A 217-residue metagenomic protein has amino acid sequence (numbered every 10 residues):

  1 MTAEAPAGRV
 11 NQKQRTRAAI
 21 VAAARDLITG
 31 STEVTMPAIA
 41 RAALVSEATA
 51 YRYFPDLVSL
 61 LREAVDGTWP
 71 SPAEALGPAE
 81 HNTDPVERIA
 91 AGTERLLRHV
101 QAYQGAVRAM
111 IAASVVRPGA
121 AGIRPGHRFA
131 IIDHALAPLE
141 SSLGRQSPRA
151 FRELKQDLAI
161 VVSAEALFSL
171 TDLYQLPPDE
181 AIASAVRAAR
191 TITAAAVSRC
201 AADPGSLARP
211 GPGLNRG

Functional and structural regions predicted by a protein language model:
M1-L44, V58-S59: Basic, helix-initiating cap at the start of DNA-binding domains
A19, A23-G30, A75-P78, D157 (+2 more regions): Solvent-exposed, amphipathic alpha-helical segments
D26-E33, A42, R62-G92: Amphipathic alpha-helical linker/stalk segments
L44-F54: Short hydrophobic/aromatic patch on the recognition helix
Y53-F54, E63, S184: Residues in the recognition helix of alpha-helical DNA-binding motifs
S71, Q101-A137, Q146: Short secondary-structure transition hinges
L76-G105, P125-F129: Hydrophobic alpha-helical connector segments
E140-A188, A196-G211, R216-G217: Hydrophobic/aromatic-rich alpha-helical bundle segments in the mid-to-C-terminal region
